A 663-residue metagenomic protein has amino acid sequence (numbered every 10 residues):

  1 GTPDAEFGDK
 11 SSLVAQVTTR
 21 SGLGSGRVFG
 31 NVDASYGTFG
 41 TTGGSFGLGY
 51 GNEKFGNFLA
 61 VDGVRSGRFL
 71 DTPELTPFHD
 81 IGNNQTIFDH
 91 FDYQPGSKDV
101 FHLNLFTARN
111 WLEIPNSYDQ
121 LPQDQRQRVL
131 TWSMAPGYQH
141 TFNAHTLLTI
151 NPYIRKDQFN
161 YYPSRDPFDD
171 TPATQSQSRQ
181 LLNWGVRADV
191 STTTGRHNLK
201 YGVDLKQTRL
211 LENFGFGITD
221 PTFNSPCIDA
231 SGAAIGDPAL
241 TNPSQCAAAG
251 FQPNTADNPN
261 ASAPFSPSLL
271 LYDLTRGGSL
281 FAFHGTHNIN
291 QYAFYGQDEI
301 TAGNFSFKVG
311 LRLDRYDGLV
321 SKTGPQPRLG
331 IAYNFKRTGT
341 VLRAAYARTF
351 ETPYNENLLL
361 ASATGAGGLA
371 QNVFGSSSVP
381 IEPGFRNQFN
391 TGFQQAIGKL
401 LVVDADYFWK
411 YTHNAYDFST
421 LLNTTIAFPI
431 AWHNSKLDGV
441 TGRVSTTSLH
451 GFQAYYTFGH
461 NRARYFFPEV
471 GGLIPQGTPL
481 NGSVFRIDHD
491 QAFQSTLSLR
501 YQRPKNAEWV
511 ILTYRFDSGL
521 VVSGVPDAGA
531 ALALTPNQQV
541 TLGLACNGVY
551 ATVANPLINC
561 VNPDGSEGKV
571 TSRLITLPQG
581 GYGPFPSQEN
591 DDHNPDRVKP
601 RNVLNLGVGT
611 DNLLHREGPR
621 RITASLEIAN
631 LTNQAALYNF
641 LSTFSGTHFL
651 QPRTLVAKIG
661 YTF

Functional and structural regions predicted by a protein language model:
G1, D9-V32, F46: N-terminal periplasmic accessory domains that precede and gate Gram-negative outer-membrane beta-barrel machines
A5-G8, G22-F29, E53-K54, S97-V100 (+8 more regions): Short loop/turn motifs that connect adjacent beta-strands in outer-membrane beta-barrel proteins
Y36-R65, E74-W111, R126-L147, P327: Transmembrane beta-barrel wall of Gram-negative outer-membrane proteins
D92-R109, V129-G318: Face-selective signature of the C-terminal outer-membrane beta-barrel domain
W111, N116, Q158, L319 (+7 more regions): Surface-exposed extracellular loop regions of Gram-negative outer-membrane beta-barrel proteins, predominantly
T149-Y153, F159-Y161, N334, S378-A431 (+4 more regions): Membrane-embedded beta-barrel scaffold of Gram-negative outer-membrane proteins
T301-N304, Y407-Y411, P429-P526, C560: Gram-negative outer-membrane beta-barrel transporters
R515-F585, V598-V603, T610-F663: C-terminal beta-signal and adjacent terminal beta-strands/loops of Gram-negative outer-membrane beta-barrel proteins
